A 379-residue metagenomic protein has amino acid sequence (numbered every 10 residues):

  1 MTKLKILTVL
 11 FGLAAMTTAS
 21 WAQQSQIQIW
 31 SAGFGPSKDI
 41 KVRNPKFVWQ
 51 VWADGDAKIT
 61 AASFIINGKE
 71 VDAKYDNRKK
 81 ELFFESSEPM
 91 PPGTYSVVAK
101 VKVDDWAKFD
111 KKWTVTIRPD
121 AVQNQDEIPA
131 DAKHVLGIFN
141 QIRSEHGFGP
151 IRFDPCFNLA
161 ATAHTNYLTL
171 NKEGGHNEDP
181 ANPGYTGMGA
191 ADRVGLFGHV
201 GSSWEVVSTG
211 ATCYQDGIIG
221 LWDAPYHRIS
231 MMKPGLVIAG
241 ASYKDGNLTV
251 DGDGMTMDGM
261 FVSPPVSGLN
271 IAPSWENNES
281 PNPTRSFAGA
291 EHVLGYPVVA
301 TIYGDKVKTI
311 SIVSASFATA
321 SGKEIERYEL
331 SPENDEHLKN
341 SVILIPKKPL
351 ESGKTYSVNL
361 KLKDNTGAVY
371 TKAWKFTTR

Functional and structural regions predicted by a protein language model:
M1-T8: Bacterial N-terminal signal peptides that target proteins for export
T8-T17: Bacterial N-terminal signal peptides
T18-A22: Sec/Tat signal peptide C-region and signal peptidase I cleavage site
Q23-W52, A57-I65, K69-R78, P91-T319 (+2 more regions): Functional surface patches built around histidine and acidic residues
V71-D76, G322-P332: Short, surface-exposed loop motifs enriched in S/T, G, D/E and P with embedded aromatic residues
E81-E88, S341-K348: Exposed aromatic-hydrophobic patches
Y328-E336, N340-K347, T355-R379: Extended, charged low-complexity segments that frequently continue into or abut oligomerization scaffolds
